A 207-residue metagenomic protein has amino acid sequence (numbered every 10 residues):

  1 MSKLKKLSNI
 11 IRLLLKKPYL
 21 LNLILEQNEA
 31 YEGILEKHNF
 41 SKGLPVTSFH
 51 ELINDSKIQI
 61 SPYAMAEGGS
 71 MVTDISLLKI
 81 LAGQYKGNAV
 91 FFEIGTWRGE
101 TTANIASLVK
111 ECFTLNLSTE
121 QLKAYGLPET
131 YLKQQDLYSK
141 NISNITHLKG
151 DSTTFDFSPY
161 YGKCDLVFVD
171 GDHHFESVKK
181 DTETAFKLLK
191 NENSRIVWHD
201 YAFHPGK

Functional and structural regions predicted by a protein language model:
M1-A64: Membrane-proximal basic amphipathic "stem/tether" segments
K3-K6, T73-L77: Conserved alpha-helical elements of sugar-nucleotide-dependent glycosyltransferases
P45-S48, M71, D156: A diffuse structural propensity rather than consistent per-protein peaks
P62-G68, I75-K207: S-adenosylmethionine/decaboxylated-SAM
